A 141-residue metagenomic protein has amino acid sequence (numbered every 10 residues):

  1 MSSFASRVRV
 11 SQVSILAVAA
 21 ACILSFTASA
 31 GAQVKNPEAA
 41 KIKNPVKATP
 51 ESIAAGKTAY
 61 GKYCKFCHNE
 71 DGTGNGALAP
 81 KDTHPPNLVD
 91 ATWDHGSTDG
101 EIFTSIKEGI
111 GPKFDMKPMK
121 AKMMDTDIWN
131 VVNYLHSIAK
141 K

Functional and structural regions predicted by a protein language model:
M1-V10: N-terminal secretory signal peptides that target proteins for export/translocation
S14-S25: Bacterial N-terminal signal peptides
F26-A32: Sec/Tat signal peptide C-region and signal peptidase I cleavage site
A32-A59: Electrostatic cytochrome c docking/interface patches
I42, D82-S137: Extracytoplasmic electron-transfer domains, predominantly the class I c-type cytochrome c fold
P50-T73, I102-T104, E108: Sequence/structural segment immediately N-terminal to covalent heme-attachment motifs in c-type and related
D71, A77-P80: Conserved catalytic-core motifs of eukaryotic protein kinase domains, centered on the activation segment
K140-K141: Short, solvent-exposed mixed-charge patches
